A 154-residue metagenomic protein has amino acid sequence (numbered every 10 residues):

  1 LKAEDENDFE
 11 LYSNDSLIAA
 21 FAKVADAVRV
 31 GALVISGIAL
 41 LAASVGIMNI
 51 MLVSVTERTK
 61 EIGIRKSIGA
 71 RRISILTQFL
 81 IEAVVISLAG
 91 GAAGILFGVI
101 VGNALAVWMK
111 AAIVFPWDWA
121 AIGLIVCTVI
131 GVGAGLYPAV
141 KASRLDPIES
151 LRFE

Functional and structural regions predicted by a protein language model:
L1-V30: Mechanotransmission and gating elements of multispan inner-membrane complexes involved in transport and envelope
N7, M109-A111, P147: Glycine-rich, flexible loop/turn motifs
A22, K60, R152: A short local structural element in Rossmann-fold oxidoreductases
V30-A106, K110, V114, W119-A134 (+1 more regions): Transmembrane alpha-helical interface segments in multi-pass membrane proteins
V140-E154: Short cytosolic juxtamembrane segments of multi-pass membrane proteins
